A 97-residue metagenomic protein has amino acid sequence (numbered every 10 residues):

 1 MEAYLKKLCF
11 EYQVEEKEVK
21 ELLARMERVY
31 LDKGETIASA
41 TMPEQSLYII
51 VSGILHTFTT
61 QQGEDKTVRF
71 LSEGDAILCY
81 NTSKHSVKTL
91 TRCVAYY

Functional and structural regions predicted by a protein language model:
M1-E27, D75: Cyclic nucleotide-binding regulatory module and flanking cytosolic helices
M26, E44-Q45, K66: Short coil/loop residues immediately preceding or within conserved phosphate-binding loops of NTP-utilizing enzyme
V29-L31, L71: Hydrophobic residues at beta-strand termini and immediately following loops that shape nucleotide-binding pockets
G34, Q45-H56, E73-D75: Glycine- and acidic-residue-biased ligand/ion/polar-headgroup-sensing regions
I37-M42: Short phosphate-coordinating micro-motif centered on Lys-Gly-acidic
L55-K66: A short beta-strand-loop-beta hairpin characteristic of the jelly-roll/cupin
K66-Y97: Cyclic-nucleotide recognition modules
